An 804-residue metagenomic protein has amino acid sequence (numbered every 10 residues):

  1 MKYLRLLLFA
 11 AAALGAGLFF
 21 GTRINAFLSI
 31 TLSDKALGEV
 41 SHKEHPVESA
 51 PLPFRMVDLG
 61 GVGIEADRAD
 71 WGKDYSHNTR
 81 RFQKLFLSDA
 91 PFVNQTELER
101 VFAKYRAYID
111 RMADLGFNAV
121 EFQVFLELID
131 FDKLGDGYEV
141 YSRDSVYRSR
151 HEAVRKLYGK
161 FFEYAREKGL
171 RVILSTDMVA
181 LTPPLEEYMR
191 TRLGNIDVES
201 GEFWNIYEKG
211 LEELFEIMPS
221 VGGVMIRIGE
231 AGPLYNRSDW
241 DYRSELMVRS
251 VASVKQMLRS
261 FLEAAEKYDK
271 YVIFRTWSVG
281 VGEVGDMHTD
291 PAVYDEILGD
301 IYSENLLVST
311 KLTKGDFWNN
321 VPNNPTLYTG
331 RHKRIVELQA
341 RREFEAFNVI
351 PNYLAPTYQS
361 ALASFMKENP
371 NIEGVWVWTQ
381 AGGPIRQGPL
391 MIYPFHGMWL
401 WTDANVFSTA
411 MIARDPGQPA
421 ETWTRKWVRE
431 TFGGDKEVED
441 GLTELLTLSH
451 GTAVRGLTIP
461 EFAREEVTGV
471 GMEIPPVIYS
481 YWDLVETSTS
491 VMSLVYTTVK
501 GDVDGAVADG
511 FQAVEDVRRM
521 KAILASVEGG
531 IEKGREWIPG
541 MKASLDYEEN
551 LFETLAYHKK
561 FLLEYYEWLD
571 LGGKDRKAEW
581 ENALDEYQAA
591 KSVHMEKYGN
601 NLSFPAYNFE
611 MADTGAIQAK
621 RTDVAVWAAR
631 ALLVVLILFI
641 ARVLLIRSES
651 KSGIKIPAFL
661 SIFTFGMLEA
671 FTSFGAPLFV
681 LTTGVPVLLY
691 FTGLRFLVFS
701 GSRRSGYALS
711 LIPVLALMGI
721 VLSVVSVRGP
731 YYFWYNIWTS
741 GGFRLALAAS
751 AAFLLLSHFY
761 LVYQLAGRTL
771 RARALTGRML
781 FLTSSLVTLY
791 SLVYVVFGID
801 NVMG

Functional and structural regions predicted by a protein language model:
M1-A13, G777: N-terminal Sec-pathway targeting helices
R23-G229, L234-Y235, E266: Feature activates predominantly on carbohydrate-active enzymes
R55-V62, L98, N118, R148-R155 (+2 more regions): Catalytic-core regions of glycoside hydrolase
A69-S76, G374-A619: C-terminal non-catalytic alpha-helical accessory regions
A625-L645: Selective detector of the "anchor" transmembrane alpha-helix that sits immediately C-terminal
V635-I637, T683-R695, L747-V762: Hydrophobic cores of alpha-helical transmembrane segments in multi-pass inner/ER membrane proteins, independent
E649-F663, S700-L715, R771-T783: Membrane-interfacial loop-to-transmembrane alpha-helix junctions, especially the N-terminal start
L792-G804: Juxtamembrane boundary at the C-terminal end of a transmembrane helix
